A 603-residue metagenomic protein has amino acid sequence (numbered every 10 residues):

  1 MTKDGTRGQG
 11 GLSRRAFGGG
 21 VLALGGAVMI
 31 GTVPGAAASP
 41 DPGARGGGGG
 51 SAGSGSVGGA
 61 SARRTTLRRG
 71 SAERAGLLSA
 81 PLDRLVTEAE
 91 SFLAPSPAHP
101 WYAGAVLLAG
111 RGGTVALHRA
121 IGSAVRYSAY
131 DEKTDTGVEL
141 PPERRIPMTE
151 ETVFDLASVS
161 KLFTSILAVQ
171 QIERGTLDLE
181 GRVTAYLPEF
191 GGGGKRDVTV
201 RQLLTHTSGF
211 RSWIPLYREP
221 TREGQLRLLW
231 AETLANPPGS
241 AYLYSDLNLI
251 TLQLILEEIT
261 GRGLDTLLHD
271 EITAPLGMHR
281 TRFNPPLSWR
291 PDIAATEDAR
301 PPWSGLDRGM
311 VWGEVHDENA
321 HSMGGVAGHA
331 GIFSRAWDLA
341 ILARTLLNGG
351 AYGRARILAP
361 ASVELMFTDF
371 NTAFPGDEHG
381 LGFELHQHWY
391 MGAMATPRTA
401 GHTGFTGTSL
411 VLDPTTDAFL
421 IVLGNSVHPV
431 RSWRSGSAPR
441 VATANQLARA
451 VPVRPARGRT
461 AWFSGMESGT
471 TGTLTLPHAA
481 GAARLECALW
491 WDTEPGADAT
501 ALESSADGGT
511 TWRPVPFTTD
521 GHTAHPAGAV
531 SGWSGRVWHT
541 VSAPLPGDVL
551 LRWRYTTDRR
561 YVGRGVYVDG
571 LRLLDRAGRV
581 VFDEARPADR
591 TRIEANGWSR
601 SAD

Functional and structural regions predicted by a protein language model:
M1-L12, A23-I30: N-terminal secretory signal peptides
T32-S71: C-terminal segment of N-terminal export signals and the immediately downstream linker at the start of the mature
G58-L85, L381: Short, compositionally biased leader-like segments
D83, T368-F370, Q387, A395-R398 (+3 more regions): Beta-sandwich/jellyroll recognition modules and their flexible linkers
D83, T87-L93, L107, G113-V115 (+5 more regions): Active-site SXXK
E90, A94-P147, L179, Y217-R218 (+2 more regions): A short, well-structured edge-of-sheet supersecondary motif
R119, A124-R126, Y130-G137, G193-P397: Short, surface-exposed loop or secondary-structure junction motifs that flank catalytic or metal-binding residues
D178-G194, A274-L276: Short, glycine/proline-biased beta-turn/loop segments that scaffold the active-site neighborhood
